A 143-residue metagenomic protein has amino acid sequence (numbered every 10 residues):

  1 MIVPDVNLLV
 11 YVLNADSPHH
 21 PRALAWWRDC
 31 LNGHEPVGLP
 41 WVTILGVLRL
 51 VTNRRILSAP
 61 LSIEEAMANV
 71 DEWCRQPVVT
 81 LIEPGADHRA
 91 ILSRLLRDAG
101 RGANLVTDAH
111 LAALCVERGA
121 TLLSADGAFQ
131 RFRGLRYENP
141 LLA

Functional and structural regions predicted by a protein language model:
M1-V3, N7-L39, R54-A68, A143: Short, well-structured N-terminal submotif of metal-dependent ribonuclease cores
D5, D108, D126: Acidic active-site catalytic centers that drive phospho-/nucleotidyl reactions and related ester hydrolyses
P18, N32-E35, I56, R75-V79 (+2 more regions): Generic structural signal for secondary-structure transition and capping sites
G38-W41, S124-A125: Short beta-strand segments at enzyme active-site cores
V47: Extracytoplasmic
P60, V78-L123: Active-site neighborhoods of divalent-metal-dependent phosphate/nucleic-acid chemistry enzymes
A112-A143: Acidic, PIN/NYN-like endoribonuclease modules and their adjacent C-terminal/linker elements
